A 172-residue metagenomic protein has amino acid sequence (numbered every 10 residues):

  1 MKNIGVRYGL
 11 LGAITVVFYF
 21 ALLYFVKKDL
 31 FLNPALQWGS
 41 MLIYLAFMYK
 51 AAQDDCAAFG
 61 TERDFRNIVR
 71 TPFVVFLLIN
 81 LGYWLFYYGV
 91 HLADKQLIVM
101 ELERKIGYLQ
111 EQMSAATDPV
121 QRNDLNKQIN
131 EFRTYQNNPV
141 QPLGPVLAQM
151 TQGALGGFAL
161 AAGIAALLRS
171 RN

Functional and structural regions predicted by a protein language model:
M1-A58: Transmembrane alpha-helical insertion/packing segments
G5-L10, W38-G39, V69, F73 (+2 more regions): Hydrophobic alpha-helical transmembrane segments
G12, V16, F20, V75-Y87 (+3 more regions): Hydrophobic alpha-helical transmembrane segments in multi-pass membrane proteins
F25-V26, G89-A93, L167: Helix-loop junctions at the membrane-solvent interface of multi-pass transporters, primarily the C-terminal
A57-V69: Amphipathic, cytosolic membrane-interfacial segments at TM-TM junctions
L85-K127: Functional transmembrane-helix hotspots
N130-F158: Individual transmembrane alpha-helix segments
A159-N172: Juxtamembrane interface at the cytosolic side of transmembrane helices
